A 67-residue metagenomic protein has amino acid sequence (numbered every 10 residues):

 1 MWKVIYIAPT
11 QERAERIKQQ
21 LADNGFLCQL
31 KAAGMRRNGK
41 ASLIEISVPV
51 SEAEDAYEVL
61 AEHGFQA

Functional and structural regions predicted by a protein language model:
M1-A67: Acidic/polar low-complexity segments and flexible, solvent-exposed patches
